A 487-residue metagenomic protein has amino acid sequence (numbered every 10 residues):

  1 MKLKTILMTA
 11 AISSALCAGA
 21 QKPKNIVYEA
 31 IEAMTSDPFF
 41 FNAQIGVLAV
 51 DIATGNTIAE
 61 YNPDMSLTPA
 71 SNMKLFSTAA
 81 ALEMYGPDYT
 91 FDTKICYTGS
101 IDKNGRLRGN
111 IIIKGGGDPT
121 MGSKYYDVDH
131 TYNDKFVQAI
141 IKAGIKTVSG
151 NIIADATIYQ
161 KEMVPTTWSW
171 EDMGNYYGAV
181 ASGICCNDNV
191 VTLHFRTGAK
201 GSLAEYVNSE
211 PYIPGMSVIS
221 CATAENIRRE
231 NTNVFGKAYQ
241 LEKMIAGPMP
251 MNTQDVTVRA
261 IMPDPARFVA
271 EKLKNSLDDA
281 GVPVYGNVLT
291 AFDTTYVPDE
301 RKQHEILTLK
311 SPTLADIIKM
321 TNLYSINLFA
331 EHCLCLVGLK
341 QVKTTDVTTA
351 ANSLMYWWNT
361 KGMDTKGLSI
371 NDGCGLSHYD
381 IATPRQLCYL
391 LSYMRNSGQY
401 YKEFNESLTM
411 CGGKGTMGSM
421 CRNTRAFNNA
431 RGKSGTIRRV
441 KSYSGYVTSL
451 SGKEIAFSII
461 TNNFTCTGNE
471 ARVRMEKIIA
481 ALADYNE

Functional and structural regions predicted by a protein language model:
M1-K24: Bacterial Sec-dependent N-terminal signal peptides
Q21-M65, Q138-G144: Beta-lactamase-like hydrolase cores
K22, E29-M34, M84-T365, A481-E487: Conserved serine DD-peptidase/penicillin-binding transpeptidase domain and beta-lactam-recognizing active-site
V47-A49, T93-I95, S444: Short beta-strand scaffold segments in enzyme catalytic cores
I52-T54, A199, L450: Short, ordered coil/turn segments that flank beta-strands lining enzyme active or ligand-binding pockets
I58-Y61, Y324, L334-E487: Small-residue-rich helix-loop
S71, L75-A81, I113-G116, G183 (+10 more regions): Active-site-proximal alpha-helical segments within enzyme catalytic domains
